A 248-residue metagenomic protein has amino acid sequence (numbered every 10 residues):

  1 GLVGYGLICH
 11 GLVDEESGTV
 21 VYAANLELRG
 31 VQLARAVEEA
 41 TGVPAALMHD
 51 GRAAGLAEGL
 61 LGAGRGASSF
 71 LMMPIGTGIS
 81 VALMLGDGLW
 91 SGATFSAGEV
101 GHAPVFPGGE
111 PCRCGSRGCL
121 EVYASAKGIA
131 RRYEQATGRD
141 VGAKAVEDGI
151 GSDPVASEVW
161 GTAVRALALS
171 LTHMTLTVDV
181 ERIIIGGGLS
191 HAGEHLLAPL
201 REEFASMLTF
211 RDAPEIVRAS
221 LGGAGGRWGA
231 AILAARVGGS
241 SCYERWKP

Functional and structural regions predicted by a protein language model:
G1-G4, I8, D14-S17, R35-A45 (+3 more regions): ATP-binding/phosphotransfer module of carbohydrate and carboxylate kinases, centering on a glycine-rich
V20-E27: Short glycine-enriched, charge-decorated loop/helix-capping segments at active-site entrances that position
L26, F95-S96: Residue-level structural signal for beta-strand termini and adjacent loop
L47-G51: Short loop/edge segments at beta-strand edges and connector loops that shape dinucleotide/nucleotide cofactor-binding
L71-M73: Conserved beta-strand elements of the Class I
I79-M84: Short beta-strand scaffold segments in enzyme catalytic cores
S96-V105: Short, intrinsically disordered, charge-biased short linear motifs at domain edges
